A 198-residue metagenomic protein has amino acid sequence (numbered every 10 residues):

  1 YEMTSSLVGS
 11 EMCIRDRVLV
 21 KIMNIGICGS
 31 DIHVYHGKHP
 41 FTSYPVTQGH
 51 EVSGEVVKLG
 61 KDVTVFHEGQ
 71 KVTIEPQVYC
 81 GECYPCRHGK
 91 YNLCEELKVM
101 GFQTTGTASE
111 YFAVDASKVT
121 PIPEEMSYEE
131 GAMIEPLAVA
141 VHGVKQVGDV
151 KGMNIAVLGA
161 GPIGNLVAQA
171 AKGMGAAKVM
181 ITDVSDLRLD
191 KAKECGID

Functional and structural regions predicted by a protein language model:
Y1-G9, I14: Single conserved hydrophobic/aromatic residue that forms the stacking wall/gate of nucleotide- or nucleobase-binding
E11, R15-I25, H39-Y84, P123-E125: Glycine-rich beta-strand-centered segment in the early N-terminal region that forms part of a ligand/cofactor-binding
K21-M23, Y35, L59, D115 (+1 more regions): A secondary-structure boundary/capping signal
S30-H36: Cytochrome P450 core scaffold surrounding the K-helix E-X-X-R motif and the conserved "meander" helix-loop region
C80-L158: NAD(P)H dinucleotide-binding glycine-rich loop of Rossmann-like/cofactor-binding domains, especially the beta1-alpha1
M126-D198: Mid-domain Rossmann-like dinucleotide-binding core that forms the NAD(H)/NADP(H) cofactor-binding site
